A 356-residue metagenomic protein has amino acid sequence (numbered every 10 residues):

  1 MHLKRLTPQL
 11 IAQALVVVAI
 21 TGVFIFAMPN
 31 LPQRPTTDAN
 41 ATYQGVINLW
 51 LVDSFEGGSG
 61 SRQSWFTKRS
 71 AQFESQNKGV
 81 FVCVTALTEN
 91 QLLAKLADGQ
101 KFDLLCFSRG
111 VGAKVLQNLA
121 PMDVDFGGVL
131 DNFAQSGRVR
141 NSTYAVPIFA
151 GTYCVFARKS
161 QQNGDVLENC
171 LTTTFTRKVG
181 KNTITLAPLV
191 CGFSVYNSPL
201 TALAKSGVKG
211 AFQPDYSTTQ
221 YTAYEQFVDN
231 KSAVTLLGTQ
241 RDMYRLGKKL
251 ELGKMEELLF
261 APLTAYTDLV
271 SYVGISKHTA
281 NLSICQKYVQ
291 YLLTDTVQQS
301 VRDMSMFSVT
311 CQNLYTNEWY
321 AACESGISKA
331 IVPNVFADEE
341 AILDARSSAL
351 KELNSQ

Functional and structural regions predicted by a protein language model:
M1-R109, Q299-V301: Conserved N-terminal structural module of periplasmic/extracytoplasmic solute-binding proteins
Q9, Q13, P29, T267 (+1 more regions): Mature extracytoplasmic/periplasmic domains
C83-V84, D103-F107, A145-P147, C154-A157 (+3 more regions): Structural recognition of the beta-strand scaffold that forms the well-ordered cores of secreted hydrolase catalytic
F107-C154, E257: Hinge/lid segment of periplasmic solute-binding proteins
Y144-I148, Y153, L167-K209, N230-V234: Extracytoplasmic/periplasmic solute-binding protein
C154, L252-K277: Periplasmic-binding protein-like
K159, L171-F175, L200-A204, Y224-V228 (+4 more regions): Non-transmembrane alpha-helical segments in soluble domains of secreted/periplasmic/extracellular proteins
Y196-F260: Ligand-binding pocket segment of bilobal, Venus flytrap-like solute-binding proteins
